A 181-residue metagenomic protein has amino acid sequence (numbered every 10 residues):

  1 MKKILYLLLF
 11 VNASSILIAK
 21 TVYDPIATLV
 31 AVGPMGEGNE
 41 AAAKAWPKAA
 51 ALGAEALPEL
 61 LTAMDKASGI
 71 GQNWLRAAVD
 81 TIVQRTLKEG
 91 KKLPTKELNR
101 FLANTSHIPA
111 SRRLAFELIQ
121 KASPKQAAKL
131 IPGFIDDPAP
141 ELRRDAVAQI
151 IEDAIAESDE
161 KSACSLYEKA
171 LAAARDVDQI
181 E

Functional and structural regions predicted by a protein language model:
I4-A13: Sec-dependent N-terminal signal peptides
L17-T62, K66-R76: N-terminal leader/linker segments that initiate helical-solenoid repeat arrays
K20, K161-S162, R175-D178: Extended, compositionally biased terminal segments
V22-I26, A56-L57, K91-L98, A127-A128 (+1 more regions): Core helices of alpha-solenoid repeat scaffolds
T28-G33, E59-A67, N99-H107, L130-P138 (+1 more regions): Alpha-solenoid HEAT/Armadillo-like helical repeat scaffolds in large eukaryotic proteins
E40-L52, Q72-E89, R100-A103, A110-P124 (+4 more regions): Structural detector for internal amphipathic alpha-helices that build alpha-solenoid repeat scaffolds
